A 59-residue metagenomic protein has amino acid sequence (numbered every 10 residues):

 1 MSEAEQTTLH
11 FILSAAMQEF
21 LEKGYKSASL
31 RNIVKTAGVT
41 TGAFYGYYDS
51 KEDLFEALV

Functional and structural regions predicted by a protein language model:
M1-Q6, Q18: N-terminal intrinsically disordered/low-complexity leader segments
E5-L13: Onset of an N-terminal alpha helix
F11, E19-D53, A57: Helix-turn-helix
